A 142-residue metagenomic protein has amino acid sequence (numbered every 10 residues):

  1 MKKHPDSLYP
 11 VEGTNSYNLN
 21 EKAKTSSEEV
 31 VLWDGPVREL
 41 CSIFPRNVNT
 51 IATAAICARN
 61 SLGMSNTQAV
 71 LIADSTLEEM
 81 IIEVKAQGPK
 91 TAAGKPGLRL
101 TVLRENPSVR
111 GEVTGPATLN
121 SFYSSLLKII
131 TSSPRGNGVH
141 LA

Functional and structural regions predicted by a protein language model:
M1-A142: Active-site-lining helix/loop region of Rossmann-like oxidoreductase modules
